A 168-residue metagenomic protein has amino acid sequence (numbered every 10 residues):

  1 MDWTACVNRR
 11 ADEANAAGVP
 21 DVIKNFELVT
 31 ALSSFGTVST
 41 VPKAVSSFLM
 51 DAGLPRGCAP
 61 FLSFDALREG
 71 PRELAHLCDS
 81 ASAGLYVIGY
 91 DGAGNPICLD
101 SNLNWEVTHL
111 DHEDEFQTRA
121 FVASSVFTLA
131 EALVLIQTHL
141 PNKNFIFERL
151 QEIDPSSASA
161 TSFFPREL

Functional and structural regions predicted by a protein language model:
M1-I97, F147, S157-L168: A surface-exposed partner-binding patch
G57-L62, E115-F127, E148-A158: Short, exposed beta-strand "edge-strand" segments with a Pro/Gly-rich flavor and a Y/T-containing core
L74-H76, L85-V87, L110, D114-Q117 (+1 more regions): Short, flexible coil/linker segments at or flanking structured domains
G89-G92, L103, D114: Short, flexible loop/turn elements at secondary-structure junctions
P96-L99, T118-R119: Short helix/loop capping segments that flank catalytic or ligand/cofactor-binding pockets
C98-H112: Short, well-ordered strand-loop elements centered on a beta-strand within folded domains, enriched for acidic residues
T108-N142: Compact, glycine/acidic-enriched structural inserts
A130-L168: Mixed-charge (acidic/basic) macromolecular-recognition segments
